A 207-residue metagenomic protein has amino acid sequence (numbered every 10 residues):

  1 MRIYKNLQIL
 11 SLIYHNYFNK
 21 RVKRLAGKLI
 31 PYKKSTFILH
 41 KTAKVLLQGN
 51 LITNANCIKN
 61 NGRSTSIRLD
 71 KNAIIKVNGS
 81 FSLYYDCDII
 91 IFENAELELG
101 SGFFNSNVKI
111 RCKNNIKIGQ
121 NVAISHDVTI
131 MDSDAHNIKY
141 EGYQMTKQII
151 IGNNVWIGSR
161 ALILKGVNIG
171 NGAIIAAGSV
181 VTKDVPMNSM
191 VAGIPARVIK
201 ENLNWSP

Functional and structural regions predicted by a protein language model:
M1-I130, G152-N153, N171, A196 (+1 more regions): Domain-scale signature associated with acetyltransferase and cell-envelope carbohydrate enzymes
I3-N6, I118-P207: Glycine-rich hexapeptide-repeat left-handed beta-helix
